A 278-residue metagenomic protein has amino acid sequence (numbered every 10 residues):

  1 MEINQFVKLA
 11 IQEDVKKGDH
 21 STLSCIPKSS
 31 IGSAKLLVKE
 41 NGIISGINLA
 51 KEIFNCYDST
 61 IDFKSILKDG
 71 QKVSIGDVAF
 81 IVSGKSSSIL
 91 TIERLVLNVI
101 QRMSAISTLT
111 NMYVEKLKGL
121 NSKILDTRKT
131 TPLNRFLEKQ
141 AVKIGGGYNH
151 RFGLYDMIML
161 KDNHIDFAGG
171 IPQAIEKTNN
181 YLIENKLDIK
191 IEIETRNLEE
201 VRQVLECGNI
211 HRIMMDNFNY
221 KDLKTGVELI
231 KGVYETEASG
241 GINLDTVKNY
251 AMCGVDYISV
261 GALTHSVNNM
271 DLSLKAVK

Functional and structural regions predicted by a protein language model:
M1-R196, E200-C207, R212, K224-L229 (+3 more regions): Acidic/glycine-rich phosphate/pyrophosphate-binding loops and surrounding catalytic core that coordinate Mg2+
L133-R135, G240-N243: Active-site glycine- and acidic-residue-rich loops that bind and position anionic ligands or nucleotide-like cofactors
D166, Y220-K221, K275: A generic signature of intrinsically disordered, low-complexity regions enriched in glycine/proline and charged/polar
M215-D216, T236-I242, V260-A262: Glycine-rich beta-strand-to-loop/alpha-helix junction loops that act as flexible
D216-K224: Short, composition-biased local secondary-structure segments
A262-K278: Short, charged, intrinsically disordered terminal tails
